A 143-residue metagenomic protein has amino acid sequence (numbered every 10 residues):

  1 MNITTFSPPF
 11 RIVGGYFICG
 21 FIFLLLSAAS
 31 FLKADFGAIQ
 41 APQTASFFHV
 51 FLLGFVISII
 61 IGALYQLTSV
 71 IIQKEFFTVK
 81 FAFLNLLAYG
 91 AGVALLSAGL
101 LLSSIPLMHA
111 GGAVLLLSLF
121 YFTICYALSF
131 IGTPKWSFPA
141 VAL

Functional and structural regions predicted by a protein language model:
M1-L143: Hydrophobic alpha-helical transmembrane segments of multi-pass integral membrane proteins
